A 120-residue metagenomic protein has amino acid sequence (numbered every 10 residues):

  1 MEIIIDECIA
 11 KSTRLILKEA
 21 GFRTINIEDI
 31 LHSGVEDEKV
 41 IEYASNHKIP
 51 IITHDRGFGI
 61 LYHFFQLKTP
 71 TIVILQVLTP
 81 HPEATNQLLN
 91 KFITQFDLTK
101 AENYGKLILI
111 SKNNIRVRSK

Functional and structural regions predicted by a protein language model:
I3-P50: N-terminal first-folded block
K11, F58-I60, H81, R116: Glycine-rich nucleotide phosphate-binding loop and flanking beta-alpha elements of Rossmann-like dinucleotide-binding
I25, I52, V73-L75, I108: Hydrophobic/aromatic beta-strand patches that form the interior of the parallel beta-sheet core in alpha/beta enzyme
L31-K39, R56, P80-A84: Residues at secondary-structure transition points
S45-Y62: Acidic, metal-binding active-site segment of PIN/NYN-like and related structure-specific nucleases
L61-F92: Mid-chain, well-packed structural core segment of small domains
F96-K120: Charged phosphate-binding loop/patch that engages nucleotide di/tri-phosphates or the phosphate backbone of nucleic
